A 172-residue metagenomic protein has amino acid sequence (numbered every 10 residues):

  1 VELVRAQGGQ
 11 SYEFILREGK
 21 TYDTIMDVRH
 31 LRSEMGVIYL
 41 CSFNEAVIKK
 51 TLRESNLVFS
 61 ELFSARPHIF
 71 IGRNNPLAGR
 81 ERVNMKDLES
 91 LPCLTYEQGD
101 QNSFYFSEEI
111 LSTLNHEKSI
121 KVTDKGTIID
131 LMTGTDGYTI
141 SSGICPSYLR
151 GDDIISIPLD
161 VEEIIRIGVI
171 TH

Functional and structural regions predicted by a protein language model:
V1-I48: Central regulatory/effector-binding core of bacterial HTH transcription factors
E13-R17, S60, S119-K121, I157: General small-molecule cofactor/ligand-binding pocket signal
E18-Y22, N56, R82, V122-K125: Structural motif corresponding to alpha-helix initiation and N-cap regions
Y22-R29, F59, M85, I128-I129: Short hydrophobic/charged patches on amphipathic alpha-helices used for structural packing and interfaces
D27-M35, Y39, Q98-I155: Hydrophobic hinge/microswitch elements
E45-A46, L77, M85-L114: Secondary-structure junction motif
T51-C93: Flexible hinge/capping segments at coil-to-helix
L52-S60, S64-R66, G126-H172: Beta-alpha-beta core module
